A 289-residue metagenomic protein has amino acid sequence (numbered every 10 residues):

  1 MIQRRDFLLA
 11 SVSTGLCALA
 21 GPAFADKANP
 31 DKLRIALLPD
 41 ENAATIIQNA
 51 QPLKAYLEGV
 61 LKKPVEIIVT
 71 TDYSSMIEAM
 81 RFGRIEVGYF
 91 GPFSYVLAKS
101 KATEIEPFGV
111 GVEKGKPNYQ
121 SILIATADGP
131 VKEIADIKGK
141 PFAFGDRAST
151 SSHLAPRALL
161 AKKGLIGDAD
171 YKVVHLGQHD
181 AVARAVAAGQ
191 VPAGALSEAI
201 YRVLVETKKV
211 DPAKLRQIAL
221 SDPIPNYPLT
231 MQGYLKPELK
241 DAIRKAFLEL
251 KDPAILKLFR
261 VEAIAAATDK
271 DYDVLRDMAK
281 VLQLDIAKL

Functional and structural regions predicted by a protein language model:
M1-G15: N-terminal secretory signal peptides and thylakoid transit peptides that target proteins across membranes
K27-P52, I224-N226, T230-L289: An extracytoplasmic/periplasmic, membrane-proximal ligand-sensing/linker region
I35-G59, T70, F93, P117-A183 (+2 more regions): Bilobed "Venus flytrap"/periplasmic-binding protein-like clamshell domains and structurally analogous long
S74-G88, K101-A102, A135, H179-A199: Short helices/loops that flank or line small-molecule/ion binding pockets
E78-D136: Acidic, polar ligand-binding/catalytic clefts
P92-A102, A161-K162, A187, P192-P212: A ligand-binding cleft/hinge motif common to bilobed small-molecule-binding domains
I105-G115, Y171-K172, V205-P223: Short beta-strand->loop
